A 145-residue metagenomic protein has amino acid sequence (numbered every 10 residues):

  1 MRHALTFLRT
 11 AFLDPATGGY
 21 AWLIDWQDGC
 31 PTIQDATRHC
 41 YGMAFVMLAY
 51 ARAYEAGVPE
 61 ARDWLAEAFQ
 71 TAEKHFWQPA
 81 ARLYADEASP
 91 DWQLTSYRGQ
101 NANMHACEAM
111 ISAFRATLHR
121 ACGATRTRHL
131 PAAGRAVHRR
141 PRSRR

Functional and structural regions predicted by a protein language model:
M1-R145: Glycan-recognition and catalytic cores of secretory/periplasmic carbohydrate-active enzymes
